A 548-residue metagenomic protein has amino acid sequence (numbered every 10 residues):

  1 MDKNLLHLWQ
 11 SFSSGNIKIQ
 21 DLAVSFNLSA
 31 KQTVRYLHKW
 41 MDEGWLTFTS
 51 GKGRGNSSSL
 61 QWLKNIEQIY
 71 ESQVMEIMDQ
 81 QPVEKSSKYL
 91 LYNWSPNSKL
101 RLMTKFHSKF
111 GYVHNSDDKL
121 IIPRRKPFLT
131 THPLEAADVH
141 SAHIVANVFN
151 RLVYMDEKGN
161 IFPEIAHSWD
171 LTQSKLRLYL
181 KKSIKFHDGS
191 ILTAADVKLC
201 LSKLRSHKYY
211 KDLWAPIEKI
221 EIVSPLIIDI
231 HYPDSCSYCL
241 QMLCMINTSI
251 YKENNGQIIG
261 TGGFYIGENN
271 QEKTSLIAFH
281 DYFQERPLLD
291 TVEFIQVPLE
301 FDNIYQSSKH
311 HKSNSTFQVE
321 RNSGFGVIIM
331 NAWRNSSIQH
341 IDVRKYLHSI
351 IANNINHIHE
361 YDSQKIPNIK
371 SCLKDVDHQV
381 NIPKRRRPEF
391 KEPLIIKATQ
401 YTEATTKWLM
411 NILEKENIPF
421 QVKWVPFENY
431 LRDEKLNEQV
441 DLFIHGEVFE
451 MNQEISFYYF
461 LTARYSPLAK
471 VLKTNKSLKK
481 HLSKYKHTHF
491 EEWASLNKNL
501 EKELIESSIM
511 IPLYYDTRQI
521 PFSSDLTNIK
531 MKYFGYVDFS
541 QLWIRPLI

Functional and structural regions predicted by a protein language model:
Q10-S14, S25, Y36, A137-V139 (+2 more regions): Aromatic- and charge-enriched surface segment that lines or borders ligand/interaction sites
G15-Q20, F26-T33, G44, F48-S50 (+1 more regions): Ligand/substrate-recognition segments at binding pockets and active sites
S141-D170, L243-I266, N331-Q339, H378 (+2 more regions): Short, solvent-exposed loop/beta-turn-alpha elements that line the ligand-binding surface or hinge of extracytoplasmic
D170, D212-N254, T261-K273: Surface-exposed binding/hinge segments that line and control ligand-binding clefts or catalytic entry sites
I277-H280, E320-Y346, I350, H359 (+2 more regions): A bilobed periplasmic-binding-protein/Venus flytrap-type ligand-binding module shared by bacterial periplasmic
D281-S323: Ligand-site clamp/hinge motif
A332-D377, E501-I509: Periplasmic-binding protein-like
Y430-K486: Acidic-aromatic pocket-rim loops
